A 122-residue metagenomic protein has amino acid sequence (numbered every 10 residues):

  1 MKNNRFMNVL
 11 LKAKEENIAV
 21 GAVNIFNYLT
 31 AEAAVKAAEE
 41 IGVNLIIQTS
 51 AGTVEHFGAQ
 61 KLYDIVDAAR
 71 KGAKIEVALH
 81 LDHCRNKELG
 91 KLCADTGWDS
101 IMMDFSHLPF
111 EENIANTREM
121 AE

Functional and structural regions predicted by a protein language model:
M1-A22: N-terminal amphipathic alpha-helix/helix-capping segment at the start of soluble metabolic enzymes
N3, E32, E55-Y63, H83-L92 (+1 more regions): Active-site-adjacent beta->alpha loops and helix N-cap segments on the catalytic face of soluble alpha/beta enzymes
M7, Y28-A73: Glycine-rich, positively charged N-terminal anion/phosphate-binding segment
V20-N24, L45-T49, V77-H83, I101-M103: Hydrophobic faces of well-ordered beta-strands that scaffold small-molecule active sites in alpha/beta enzyme cores
I41-V43, D95-I101: Glycine-enriched alpha-helix->loop->beta-strand junction motifs that scaffold or abut catalytic
G72, C93-D95, M103: Glycine-rich active-site/cofactor-binding loop and its immediate structural neighborhood
